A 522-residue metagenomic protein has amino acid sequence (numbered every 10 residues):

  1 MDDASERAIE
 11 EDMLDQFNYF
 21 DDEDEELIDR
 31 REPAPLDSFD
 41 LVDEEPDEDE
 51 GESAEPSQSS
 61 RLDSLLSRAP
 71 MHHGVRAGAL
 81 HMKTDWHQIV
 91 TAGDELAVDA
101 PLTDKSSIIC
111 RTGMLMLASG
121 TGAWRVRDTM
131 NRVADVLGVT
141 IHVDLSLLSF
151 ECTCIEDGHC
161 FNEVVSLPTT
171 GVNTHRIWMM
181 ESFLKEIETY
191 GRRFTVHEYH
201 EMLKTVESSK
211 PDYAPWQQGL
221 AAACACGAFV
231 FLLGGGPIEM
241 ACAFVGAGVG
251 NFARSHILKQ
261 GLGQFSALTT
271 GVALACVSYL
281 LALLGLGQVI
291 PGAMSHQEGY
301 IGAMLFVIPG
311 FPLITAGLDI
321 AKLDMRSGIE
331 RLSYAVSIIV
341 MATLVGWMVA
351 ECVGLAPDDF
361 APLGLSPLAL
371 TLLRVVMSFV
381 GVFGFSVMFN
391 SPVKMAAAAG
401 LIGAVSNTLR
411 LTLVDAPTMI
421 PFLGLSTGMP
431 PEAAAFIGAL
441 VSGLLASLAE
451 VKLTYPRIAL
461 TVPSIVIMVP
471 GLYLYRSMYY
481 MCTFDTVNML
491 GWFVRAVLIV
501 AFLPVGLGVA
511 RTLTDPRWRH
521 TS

Functional and structural regions predicted by a protein language model:
M1-H197: Soluble N-terminal domains of membrane-associated systems
E10, D15-F17, D29, D37-F39 (+6 more regions): C-terminal transmembrane helix-loop-helix hairpin of multi-pass membrane proteins
S166-A243: Hydrophobic alpha-helical hairpins/lids featuring a short glycine-rich hinge
H197-K210, A223-G235, R254-L262, V353-P367 (+3 more regions): Short juxtamembrane and helix-loop transition motifs at transmembrane-helix boundaries in membrane proteins
P211-A316, S386-F389, V393: Core alpha-helical transmembrane segments of integral membrane proteins
L220-C224, F244-F252, V272-A273, V375-G381 (+2 more regions): Hydrophobic alpha-helical segments embedded in the membrane of multi-pass proteins
A228-L233, V249-I257, A273, V277-L286 (+8 more regions): Alpha-helical membrane-inserting segments
T269, Q297-A303, I314, S327-F383: Core mid-bundle transmembrane helix pairs that form the ion/substrate translocation pathway in diverse multi-pass
